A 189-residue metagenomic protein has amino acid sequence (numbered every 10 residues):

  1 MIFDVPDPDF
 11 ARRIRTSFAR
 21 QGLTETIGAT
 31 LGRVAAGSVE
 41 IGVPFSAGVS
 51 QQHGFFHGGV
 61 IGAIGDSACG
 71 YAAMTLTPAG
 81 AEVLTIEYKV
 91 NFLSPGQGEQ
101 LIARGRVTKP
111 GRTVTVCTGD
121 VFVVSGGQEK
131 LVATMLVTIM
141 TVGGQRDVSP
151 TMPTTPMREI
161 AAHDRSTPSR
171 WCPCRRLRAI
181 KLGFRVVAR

Functional and structural regions predicted by a protein language model:
M1-G42, P150-R165, R170-C174, R189: Non-catalytic linker/capping segments at the edges of enzyme domains
I2-V5, P95-R165: HotDog/MaoC-like acyl-thioester-processing domains
F18, G22, T26-A29, Q51-A63 (+1 more regions): Residues at secondary-structure transition points
E25-I27, G37-V39, E82-Y88, E99-L101 (+1 more regions): A generic structural signal for short beta-strands and their flanking turns/coil linkers
P44-A68, M157-R158: Hot-dog-fold acyl-thioester-processing enzymes
Y71-I102, V107: Hydrophobic beta-strand-centered segment that forms part of the acyl-chain substrate-binding groove
I180, F184-A188: Short, intrinsically disordered C-terminal tails of secreted or membrane-associated proteins
